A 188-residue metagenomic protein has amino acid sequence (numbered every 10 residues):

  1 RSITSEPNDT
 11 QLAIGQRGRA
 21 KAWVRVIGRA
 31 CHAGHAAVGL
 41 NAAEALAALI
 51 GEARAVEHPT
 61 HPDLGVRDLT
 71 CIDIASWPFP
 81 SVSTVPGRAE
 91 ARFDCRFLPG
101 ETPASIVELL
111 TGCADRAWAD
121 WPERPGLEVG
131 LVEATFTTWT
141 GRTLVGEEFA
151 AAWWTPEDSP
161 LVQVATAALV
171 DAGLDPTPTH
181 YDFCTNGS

Functional and structural regions predicted by a protein language model:
R1-R17: Acidic/histidine-rich catalytic neighborhood of metal-dependent amide-processing enzymes
I14, W23-S188: Metal-dependent amide/peptide-bond hydrolase catalytic core, centered on the "pita-bread" metallohydrolase fold
